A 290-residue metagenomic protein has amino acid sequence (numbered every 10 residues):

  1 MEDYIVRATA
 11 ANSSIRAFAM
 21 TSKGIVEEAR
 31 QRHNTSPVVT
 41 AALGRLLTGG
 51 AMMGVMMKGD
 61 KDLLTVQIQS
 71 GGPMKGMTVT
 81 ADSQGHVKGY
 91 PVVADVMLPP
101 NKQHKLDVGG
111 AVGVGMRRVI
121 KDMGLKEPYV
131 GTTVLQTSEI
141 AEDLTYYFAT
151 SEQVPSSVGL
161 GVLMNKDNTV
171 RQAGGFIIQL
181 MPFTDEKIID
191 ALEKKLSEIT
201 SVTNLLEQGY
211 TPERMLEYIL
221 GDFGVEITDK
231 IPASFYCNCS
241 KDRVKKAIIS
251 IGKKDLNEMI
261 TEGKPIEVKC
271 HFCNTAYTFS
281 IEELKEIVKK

Functional and structural regions predicted by a protein language model:
M1-D229: Interaction interfaces in information-processing and related assembly proteins
S197-K290: Cys/His-clustered metal-coordination modules, chiefly Zn-binding fingers
